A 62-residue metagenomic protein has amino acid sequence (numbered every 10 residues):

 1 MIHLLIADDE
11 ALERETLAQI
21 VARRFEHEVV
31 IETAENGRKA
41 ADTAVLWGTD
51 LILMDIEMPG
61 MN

Functional and structural regions predicted by a protein language model:
M1-H3: Non-catalytic signal-transmission and effector/linker regions of two-component phosphorelay proteins
D8, D55: Active-site residues of response regulator receiver
A11-E32: Two-component/phosphorelay signaling modules centered on CheY-like receiver
Q19, D42-L46: Replace "anionic and nucleotidyl ligands
T33-D42: Helix N-cap/capping motif at the beta->alpha junctions
W47-L51: Short acidic/histidine-rich motifs immediately flanking catalytic phosphotransfer sites in two-component signaling
M58: Receiver (REC) domain active-site loop signature in two-component systems and cognate sites in sensor histidine kinases
